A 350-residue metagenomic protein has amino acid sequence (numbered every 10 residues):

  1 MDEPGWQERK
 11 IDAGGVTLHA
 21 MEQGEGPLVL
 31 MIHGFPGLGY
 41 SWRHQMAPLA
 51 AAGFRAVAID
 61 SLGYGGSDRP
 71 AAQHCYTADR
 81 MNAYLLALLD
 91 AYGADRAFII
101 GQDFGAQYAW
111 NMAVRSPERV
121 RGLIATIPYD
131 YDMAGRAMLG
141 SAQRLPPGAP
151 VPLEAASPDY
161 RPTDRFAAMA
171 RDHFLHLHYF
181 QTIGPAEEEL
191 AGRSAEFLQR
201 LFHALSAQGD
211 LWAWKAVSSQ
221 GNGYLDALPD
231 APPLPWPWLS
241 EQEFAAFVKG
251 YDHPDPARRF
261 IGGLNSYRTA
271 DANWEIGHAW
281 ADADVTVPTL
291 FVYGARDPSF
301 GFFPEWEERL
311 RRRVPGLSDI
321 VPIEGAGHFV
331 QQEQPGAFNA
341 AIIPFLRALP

Functional and structural regions predicted by a protein language model:
D2-Q7, L18, Y64-I100, F104-S318: Flexible "cap/lid" subdomain of the alpha/beta-hydrolase fold that forms the substrate-access gate
W6, F35, G39-W42, F104 (+3 more regions): Signature tryptophan residues that serve as conserved aromatic anchors
Q7-A13: Short acidic-hydrophobic surface loop/beta-edge motif
V16-D68, L88, Q102, L310: Conserved HGGG/HGGXW glycine-rich cap/lid loop of the alpha/beta-hydrolase fold
G24, Y92-D95, L349: Glycine-rich phosphate-binding loop signature in dinucleotide/nucleotide-binding domains
L30, Y40, V57, I124 (+2 more regions): Hydrophobic/aromatic beta-strand patches that form the interior of the parallel beta-sheet core in alpha/beta enzyme
S61, P128, G325: Active-site loop/turn elements of alpha/beta-hydrolase fold enzymes, especially the short glycine-/histidine-rich
L317-P350: Catalytic active-site module of serine/aspartate enzymes centered on a nucleophile-bearing elbow/loop
